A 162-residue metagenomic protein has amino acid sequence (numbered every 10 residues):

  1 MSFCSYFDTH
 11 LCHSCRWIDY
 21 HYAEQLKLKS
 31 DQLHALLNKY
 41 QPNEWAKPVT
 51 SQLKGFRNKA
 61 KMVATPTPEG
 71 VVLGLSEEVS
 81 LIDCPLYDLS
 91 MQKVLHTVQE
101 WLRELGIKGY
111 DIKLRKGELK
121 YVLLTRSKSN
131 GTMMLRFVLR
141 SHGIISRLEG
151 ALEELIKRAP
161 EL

Functional and structural regions predicted by a protein language model:
M1-L162: Accessory RNA-recognition modules of RNA-modification enzymes
